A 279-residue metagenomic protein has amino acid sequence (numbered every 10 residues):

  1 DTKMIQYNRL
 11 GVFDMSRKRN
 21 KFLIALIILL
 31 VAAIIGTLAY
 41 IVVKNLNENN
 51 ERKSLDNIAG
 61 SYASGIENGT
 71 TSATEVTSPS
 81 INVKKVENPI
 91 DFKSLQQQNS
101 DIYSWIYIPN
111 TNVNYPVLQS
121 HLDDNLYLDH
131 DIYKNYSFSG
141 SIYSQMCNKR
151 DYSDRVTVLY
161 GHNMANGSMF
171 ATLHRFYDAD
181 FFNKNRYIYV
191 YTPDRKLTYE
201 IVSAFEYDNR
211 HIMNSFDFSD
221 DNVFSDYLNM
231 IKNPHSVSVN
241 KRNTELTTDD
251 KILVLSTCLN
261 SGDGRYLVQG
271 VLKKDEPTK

Functional and structural regions predicted by a protein language model:
D1-D14: Short, Lys/Arg-enriched N-terminal segments with co-localized hydrophobic residues within the first ~10-30 amino acids
N8-G11, K21, S54: Small/flexible residues
D14-V31: N-terminal Sec-pathway targeting helices
T37-K279: Solvent-exposed, non-transmembrane regions of membrane-associated and secreted proteins
